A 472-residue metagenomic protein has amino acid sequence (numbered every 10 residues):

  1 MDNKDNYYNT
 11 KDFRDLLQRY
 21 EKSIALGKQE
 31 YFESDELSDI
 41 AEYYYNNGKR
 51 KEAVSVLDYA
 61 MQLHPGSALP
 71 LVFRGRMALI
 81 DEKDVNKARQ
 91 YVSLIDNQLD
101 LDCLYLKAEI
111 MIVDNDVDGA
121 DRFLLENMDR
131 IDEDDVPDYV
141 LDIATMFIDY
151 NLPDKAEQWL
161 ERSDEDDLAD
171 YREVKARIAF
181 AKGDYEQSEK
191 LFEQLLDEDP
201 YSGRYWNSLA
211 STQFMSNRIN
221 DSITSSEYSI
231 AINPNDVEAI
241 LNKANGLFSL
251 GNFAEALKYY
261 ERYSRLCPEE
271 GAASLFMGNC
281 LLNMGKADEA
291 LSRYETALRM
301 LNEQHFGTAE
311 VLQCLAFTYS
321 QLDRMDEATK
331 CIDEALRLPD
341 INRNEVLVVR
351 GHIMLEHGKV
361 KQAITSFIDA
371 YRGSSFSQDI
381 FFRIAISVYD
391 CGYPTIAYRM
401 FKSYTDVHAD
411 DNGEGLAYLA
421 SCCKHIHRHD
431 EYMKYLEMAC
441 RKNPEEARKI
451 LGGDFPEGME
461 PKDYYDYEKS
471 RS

Functional and structural regions predicted by a protein language model:
D35, L69, D102, V136-D138 (+9 more regions): Start-of-helix register in tetratricopeptide repeats
N46, I80-D81, V113, D149 (+9 more regions): Register position in tetratricopeptide repeats
A60, V92-I95, N127, R162-S163 (+9 more regions): Canonical positions in the second alpha-helix
P65, Q98-D100, D132-D134, D166-L168 (+9 more regions): Short coil turns that delineate tetratricopeptide repeat
F73, L106, D142, V174 (+8 more regions): Canonical tetratricopeptide repeat
D96-L101, D129, E165, L298-R299 (+2 more regions): TPR/TPR-like (Sel1-like) alpha-helical repeat modules
